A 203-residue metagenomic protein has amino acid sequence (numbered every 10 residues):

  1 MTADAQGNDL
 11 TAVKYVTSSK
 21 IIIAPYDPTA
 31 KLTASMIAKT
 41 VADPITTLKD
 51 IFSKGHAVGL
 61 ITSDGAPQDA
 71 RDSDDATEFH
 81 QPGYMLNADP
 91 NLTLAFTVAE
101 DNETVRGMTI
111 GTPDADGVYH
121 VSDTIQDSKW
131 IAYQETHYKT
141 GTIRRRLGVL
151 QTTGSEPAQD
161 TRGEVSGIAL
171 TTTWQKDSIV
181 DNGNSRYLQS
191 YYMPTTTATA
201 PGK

Functional and structural regions predicted by a protein language model:
T2-D101, L150-V165: Solvent-exposed edge beta-strands and adjacent loop segments that serve as assembly or binding interfaces
T11, H80, A115, G183 (+1 more regions): A general marker of short, structured functional hotspots
K14, P25, K129-A132, H137 (+2 more regions): Intrinsically disordered, low-complexity N-terminal regions enriched in serine/proline/glycine with scattered basic
K20, K31, Y138, Y192 (+1 more regions): Short linear sequence elements within intrinsically disordered, low-complexity coil regions
T93-T97, I131-Q134, A169-T173: Beta-strand secondary-structure signal
E100-V149: Short helix-loop boundary/capping segments
G141-K203: Mixed-charge, glycine-accented linear interaction segment located at domain edges/termini
